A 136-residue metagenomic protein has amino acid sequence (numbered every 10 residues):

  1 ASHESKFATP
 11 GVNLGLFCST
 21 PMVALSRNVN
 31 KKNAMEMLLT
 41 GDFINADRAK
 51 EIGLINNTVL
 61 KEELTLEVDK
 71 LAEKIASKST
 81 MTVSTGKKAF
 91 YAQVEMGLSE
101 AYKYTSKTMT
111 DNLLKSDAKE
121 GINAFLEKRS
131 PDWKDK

Functional and structural regions predicted by a protein language model:
A1-M81, K115, E120-N123, R129: Crotonase-fold acyl-CoA enzyme core
G11, A92-E95: A short acidic, helix-capping loop that chelates divalent metal ions and anchors anionic groups
M37-L38, A89-A92, K107-L113: Helix-loop "lid/cap" segments that line or gate small-molecule binding pockets
G97-Y102: Short beta-strand->loop
S130-K136: Short C-terminal tail/terminal secondary-structure segment of NAD(P)H-dependent dehydrogenase/reductase domains
